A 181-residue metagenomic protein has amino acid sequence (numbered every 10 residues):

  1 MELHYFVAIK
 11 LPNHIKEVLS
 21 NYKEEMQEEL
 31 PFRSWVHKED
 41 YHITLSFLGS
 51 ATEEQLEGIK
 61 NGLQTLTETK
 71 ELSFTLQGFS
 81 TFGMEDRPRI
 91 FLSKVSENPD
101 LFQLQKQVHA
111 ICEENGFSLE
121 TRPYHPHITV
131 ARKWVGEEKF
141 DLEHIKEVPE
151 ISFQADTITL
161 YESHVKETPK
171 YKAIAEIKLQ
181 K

Functional and structural regions predicted by a protein language model:
M1-K181: Histidine-dependent nucleotide/RNA phosphoesterase domain, centered on the 2H-phosphoesterase fold with its duplicated
